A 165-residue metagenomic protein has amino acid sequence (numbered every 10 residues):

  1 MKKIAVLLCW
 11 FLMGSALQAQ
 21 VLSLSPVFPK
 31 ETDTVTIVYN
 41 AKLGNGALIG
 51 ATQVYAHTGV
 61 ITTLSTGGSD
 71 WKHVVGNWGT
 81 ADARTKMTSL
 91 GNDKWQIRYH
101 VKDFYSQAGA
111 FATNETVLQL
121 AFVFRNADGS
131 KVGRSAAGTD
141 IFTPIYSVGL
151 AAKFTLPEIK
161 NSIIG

Functional and structural regions predicted by a protein language model:
M1-L24: Bacterial Sec-dependent N-terminal signal peptides
Q18-G165: Insoluble glucan recognition modules
